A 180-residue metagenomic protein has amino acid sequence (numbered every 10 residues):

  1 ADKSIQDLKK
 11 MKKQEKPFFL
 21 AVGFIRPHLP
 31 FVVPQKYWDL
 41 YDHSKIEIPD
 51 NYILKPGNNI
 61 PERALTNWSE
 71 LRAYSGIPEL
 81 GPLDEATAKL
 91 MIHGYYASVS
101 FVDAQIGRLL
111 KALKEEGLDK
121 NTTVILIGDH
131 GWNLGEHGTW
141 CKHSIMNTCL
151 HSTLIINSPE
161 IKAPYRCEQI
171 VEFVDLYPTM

Functional and structural regions predicted by a protein language model:
A1, D7-P17, A21-N121, I125-I170: Active-site-proximal cap/lid insertion segments
F173, Y177: Zinc-coordinating Cys/His ligand positions in small cysteine/histidine-rich zinc-finger domains
